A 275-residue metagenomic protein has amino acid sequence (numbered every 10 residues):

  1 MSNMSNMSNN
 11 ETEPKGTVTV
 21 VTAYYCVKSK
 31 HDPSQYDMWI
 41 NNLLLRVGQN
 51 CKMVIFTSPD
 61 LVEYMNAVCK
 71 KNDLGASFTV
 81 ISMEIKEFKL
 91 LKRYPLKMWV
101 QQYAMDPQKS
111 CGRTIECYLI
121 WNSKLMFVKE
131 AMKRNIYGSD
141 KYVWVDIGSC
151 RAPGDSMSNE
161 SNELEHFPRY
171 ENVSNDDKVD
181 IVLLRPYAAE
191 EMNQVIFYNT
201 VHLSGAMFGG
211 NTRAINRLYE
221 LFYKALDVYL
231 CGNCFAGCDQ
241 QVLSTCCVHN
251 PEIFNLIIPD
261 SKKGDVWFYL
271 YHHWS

Functional and structural regions predicted by a protein language model:
M1-Q35: N-proximal low-complexity "stem/linker" segments adjacent to membrane-targeting elements
W39-C51: Short, acidic, metal-binding catalytic loop of nucleotide-sugar glycosyltransferases
V62-A76, Y94-L96, C247: Short, aromatic/basic amphipathic alpha-helical patches
L74-R134: Active-site-proximal specificity loops/subdomain of glycosyltransferases
E116, W121-K178: GT-A fold catalytic core of metal-dependent nucleotide-sugar glycosyltransferases, centered on the diacidic
M126, V182-P186, L243: Non-transmembrane, aqueous-exposed alpha-helical and coiled segments at domain scale
S149-R151, D155, Y187, Q194-S275: Catalytic core and acceptor-binding pocket of nucleotide-sugar-dependent glycosyltransferases
D177-E191: Short beta-strand-to-loop element that shapes/binds the nucleotide-sugar donor at the catalytic cleft/hinge
